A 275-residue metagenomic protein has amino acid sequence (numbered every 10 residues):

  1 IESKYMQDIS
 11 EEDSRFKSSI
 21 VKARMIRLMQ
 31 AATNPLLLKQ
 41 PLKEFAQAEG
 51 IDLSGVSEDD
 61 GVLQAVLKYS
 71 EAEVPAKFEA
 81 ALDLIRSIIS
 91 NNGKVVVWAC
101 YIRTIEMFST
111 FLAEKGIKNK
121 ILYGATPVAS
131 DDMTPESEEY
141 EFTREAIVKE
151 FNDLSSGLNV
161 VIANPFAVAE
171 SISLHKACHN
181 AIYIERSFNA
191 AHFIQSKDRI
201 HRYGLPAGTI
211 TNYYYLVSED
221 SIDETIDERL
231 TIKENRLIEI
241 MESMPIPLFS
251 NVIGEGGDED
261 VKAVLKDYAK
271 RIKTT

Functional and structural regions predicted by a protein language model:
S3-E11: Inter-domain helical "communication" segments and dimerization helices that couple sensory or membrane-embedded modules
S10-V168, I172, I246-T275: Conserved Helicase C-terminal RecA-like lobe
S109-T110, S173-K176, I194-Q195, D227-E228: Short amphipathic alpha-helical segments
Y123-A125, I184-S187: Short beta->alpha connector loops at strand-helix junctions that form conserved, small/polar/Pro-enriched
V168, Y183, R202: Residues immediately C-terminal
I172-R186, T211-Y215: A short beta-strand element within the Helicase C-terminal
F188-K197, H201-T275: A conserved SF2-helicase RecA2
